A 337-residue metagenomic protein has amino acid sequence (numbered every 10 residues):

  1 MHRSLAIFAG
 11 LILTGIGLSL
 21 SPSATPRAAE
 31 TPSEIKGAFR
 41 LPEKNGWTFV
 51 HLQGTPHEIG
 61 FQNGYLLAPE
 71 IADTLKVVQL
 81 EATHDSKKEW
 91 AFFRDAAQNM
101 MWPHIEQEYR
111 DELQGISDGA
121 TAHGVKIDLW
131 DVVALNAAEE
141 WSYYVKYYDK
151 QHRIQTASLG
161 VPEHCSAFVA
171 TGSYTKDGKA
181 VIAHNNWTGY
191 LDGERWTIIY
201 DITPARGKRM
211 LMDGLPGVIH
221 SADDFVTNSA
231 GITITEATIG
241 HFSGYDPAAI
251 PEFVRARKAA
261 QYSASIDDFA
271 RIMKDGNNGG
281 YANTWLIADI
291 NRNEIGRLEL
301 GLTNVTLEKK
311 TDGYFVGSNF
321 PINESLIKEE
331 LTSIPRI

Functional and structural regions predicted by a protein language model:
M1-A9: Bacterial N-terminal signal peptides that target proteins for export
F8-S21: Bacterial N-terminal signal peptides
L20-D267, I272-G280, W285-T311, G317-S318 (+2 more regions): N-terminal mature-domain region immediately after signal-peptide cleavage in secreted/organellar precursors
